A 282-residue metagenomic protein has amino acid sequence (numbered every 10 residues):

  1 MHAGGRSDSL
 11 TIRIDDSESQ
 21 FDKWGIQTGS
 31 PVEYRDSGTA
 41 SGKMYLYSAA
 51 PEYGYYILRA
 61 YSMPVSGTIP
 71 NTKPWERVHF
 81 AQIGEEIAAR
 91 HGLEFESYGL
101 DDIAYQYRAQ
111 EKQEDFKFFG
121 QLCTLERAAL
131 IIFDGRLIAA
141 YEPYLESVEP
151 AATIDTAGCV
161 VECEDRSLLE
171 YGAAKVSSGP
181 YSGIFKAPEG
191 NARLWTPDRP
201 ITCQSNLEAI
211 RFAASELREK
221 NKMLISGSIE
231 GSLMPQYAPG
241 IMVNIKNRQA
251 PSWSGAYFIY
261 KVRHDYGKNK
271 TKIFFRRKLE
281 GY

Functional and structural regions predicted by a protein language model:
M1-G25, C159-Y282: An acidic/polar, Gly/Ser/Thr-rich interaction patch typically located in mid-to-C-terminal regions of proteins
M1-S66: Assembly/oligomerization scaffold segments
I12, T72-F95, Q110-D134, V176 (+1 more regions): Amphipathic, non-transmembrane alpha-helical segments in extracytoplasmic/periplasmic proteins
F21-P31, I69-V78, I241-K246: Extended Gly/Ser/Thr-rich low-complexity repeat segments, especially those forming or decorating extracellular
L46-Y55, K112, P143-L145, A256-K268: Short, compositionally biased
Y55-I57, S62, S97-L169: Short beta-strand-centered interaction patches in the first periplasmic/extracellular domains of large envelope
Y56-T72, N269-Y282: Short solvent-exposed strand/turn elements
